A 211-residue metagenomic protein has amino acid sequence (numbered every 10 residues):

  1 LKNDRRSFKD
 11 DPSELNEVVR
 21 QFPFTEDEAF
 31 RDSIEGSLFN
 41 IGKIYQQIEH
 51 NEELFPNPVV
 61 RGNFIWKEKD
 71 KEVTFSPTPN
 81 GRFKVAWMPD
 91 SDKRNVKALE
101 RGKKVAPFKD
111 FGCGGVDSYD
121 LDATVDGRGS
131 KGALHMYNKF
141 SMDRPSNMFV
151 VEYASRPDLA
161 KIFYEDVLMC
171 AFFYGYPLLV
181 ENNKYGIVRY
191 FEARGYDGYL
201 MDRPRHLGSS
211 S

Functional and structural regions predicted by a protein language model:
L1-R203: RNase H-like, metal-dependent nuclease domains and their acidic two-metal-ion catalytic environment used
R205-L207: Small/flexible residues
S209-S211: Conserved RecA-like P-loop NTPase helicase motor core
